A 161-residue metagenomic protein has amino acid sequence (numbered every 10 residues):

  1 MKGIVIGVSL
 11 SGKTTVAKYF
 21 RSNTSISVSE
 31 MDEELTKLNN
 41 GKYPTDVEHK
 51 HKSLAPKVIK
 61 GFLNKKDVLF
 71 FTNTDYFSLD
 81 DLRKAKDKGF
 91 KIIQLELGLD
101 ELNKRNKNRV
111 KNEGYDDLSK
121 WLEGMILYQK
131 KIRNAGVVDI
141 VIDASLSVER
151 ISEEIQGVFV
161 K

Functional and structural regions predicted by a protein language model:
V5: Hydrophobic anchor at the beta1->P-loop junction of P-loop NTPases
V8: P-loop (Walker A) phosphate-binding loop of NTP-binding proteins
S11: ATP-binding Walker
T14: Walker A/P-loop
K18-L63: Conserved substrate/cofactor phosphate-moiety recognition/catalytic segment in nucleotide-dependent phosphotransferases
H49-K91: Glycine-rich phosphate-binding loop used to anchor ATP phosphates in small-molecule kinases, encompassing both
K86-N106: Conserved phosphate-donor/acceptor-positioning beta-strand/loop module used by diverse small-molecule
N112-E154: Small-molecule kinase domains that catalyze NTP-dependent phosphoryl transfer to phosphate-bearing small molecules
